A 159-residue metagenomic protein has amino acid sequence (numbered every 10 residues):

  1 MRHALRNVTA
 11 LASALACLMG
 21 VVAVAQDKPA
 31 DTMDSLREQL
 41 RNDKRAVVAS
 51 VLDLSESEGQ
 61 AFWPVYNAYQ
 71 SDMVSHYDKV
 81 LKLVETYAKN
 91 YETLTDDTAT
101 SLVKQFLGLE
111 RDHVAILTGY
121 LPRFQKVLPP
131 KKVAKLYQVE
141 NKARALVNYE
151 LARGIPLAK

Functional and structural regions predicted by a protein language model:
M1-R6: N-terminal secretory signal peptides that target proteins for export/translocation
A10-G20: Bacterial N-terminal signal peptides
A23-D27: Boundary at the C-terminal end of the N-terminal hydrophobic targeting segment
D31, Q39-R41: Basic helix-turn-helix/winged-helix DNA-binding cores and closely related short helical interaction motifs
M33-D34, K44-V127: Amphipathic alpha-helical segments
L117-K159: A charged, solvent-exposed segment within the mature domains of Sec-exported extracytoplasmic proteins
